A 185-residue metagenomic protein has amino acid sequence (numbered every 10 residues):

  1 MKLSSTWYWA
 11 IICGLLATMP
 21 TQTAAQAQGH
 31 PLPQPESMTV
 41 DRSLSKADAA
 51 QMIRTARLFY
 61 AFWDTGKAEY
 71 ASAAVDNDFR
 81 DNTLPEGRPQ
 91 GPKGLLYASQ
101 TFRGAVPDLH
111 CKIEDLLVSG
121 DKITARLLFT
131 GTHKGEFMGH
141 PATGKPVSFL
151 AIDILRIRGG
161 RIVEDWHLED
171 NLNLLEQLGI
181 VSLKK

Functional and structural regions predicted by a protein language model:
M1-S5: N-terminal secretory signal peptides that target proteins for export/translocation
W9-P20: Bacterial N-terminal signal peptides
A25-A73, N77, L183-K185: Short, low-complexity N-terminal intrinsically disordered segments enriched in polar/charged residues
A68-I123, L128: A solvent-exposed, acidic/Ser-Thr-rich amphipathic alpha-helical stretch
E86, T130-T132, N171-N173: Solvent-exposed loop/turn segments at secondary-structure junctions within structured extracellular/periplasmic domains
G131-G159: Exposed beta-sheet edge and beta->alpha loop/turn motif
G135-M138, L174-L178: A short, polar/proline- and glycine-enriched secondary-structure boundary/capping micro-motif
S148-E176: Short beta-strand edge/turn micro-motifs at domain boundaries
